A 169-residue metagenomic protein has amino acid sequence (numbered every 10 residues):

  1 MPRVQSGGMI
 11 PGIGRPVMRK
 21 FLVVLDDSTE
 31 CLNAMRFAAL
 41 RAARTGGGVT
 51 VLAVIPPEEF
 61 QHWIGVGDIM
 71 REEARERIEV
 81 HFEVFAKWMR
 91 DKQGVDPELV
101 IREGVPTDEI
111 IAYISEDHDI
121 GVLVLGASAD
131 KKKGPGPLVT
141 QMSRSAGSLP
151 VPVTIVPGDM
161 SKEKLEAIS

Functional and structural regions predicted by a protein language model:
M1-G12, P16, R90-L123, E163 (+1 more regions): Structural beta-alpha unit
P11, A53-V80, E163-S169: Acidic, proline/glycine-rich short linear motifs
P11-G65, S148-L149: Small/aliphatic-rich secondary-structure junction motif
A34, Q61-I64, I111-A112, G134-G136 (+1 more regions): Short, well-ordered secondary-structure micro-motifs
R36-F37, A112-Y113, Q141: A short acidic, amphipathic alpha-helical/loop segment
T50-L52, E98-R102, T154-V156: General small-molecule cofactor/ligand-binding pocket signal
E72-E98: Helix-adjacent hinge/juxtasegments
V122-S148, M160-L165: Glycine-rich, Arg-bearing micro-motifs that act as flexible, cationic patches
